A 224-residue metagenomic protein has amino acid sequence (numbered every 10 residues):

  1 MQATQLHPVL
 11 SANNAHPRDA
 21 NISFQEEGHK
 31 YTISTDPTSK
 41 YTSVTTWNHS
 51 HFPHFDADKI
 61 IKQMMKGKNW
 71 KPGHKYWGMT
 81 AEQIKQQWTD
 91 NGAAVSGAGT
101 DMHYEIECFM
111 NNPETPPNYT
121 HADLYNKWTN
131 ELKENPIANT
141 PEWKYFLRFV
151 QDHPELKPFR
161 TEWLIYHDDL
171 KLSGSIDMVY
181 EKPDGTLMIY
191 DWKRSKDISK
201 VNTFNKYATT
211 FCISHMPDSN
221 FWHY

Functional and structural regions predicted by a protein language model:
M1-D101: Charged, glycine-rich intrinsically disordered N-terminal tails and low-complexity linkers that flank
A3-S11, P17, Q87, N91-M216: Catalytic cores of nuclease domains that cleave nucleic-acid phosphodiester backbones
Y31-I33, T42-T45, F52-I61, T80 (+5 more regions): Catalytic cores of transferase enzymes with a strong primary signal for eukaryotic protein kinases
S214, D218-Y224: Metal-dependent nuclease catalytic cores in nucleic-acid-processing enzymes, especially RNase H-like/related
